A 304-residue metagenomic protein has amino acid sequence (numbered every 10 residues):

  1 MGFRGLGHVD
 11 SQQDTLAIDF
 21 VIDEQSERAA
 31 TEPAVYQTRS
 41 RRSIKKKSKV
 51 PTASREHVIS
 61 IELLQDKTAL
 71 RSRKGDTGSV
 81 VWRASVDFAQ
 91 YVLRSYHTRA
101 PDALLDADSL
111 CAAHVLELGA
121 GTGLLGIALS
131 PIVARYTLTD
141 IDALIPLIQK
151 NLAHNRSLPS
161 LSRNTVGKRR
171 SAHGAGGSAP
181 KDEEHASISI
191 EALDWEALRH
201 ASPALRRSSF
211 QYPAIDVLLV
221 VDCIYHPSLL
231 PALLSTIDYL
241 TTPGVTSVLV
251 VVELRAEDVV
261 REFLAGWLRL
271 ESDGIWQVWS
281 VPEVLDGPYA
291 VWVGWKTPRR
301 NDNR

Functional and structural regions predicted by a protein language model:
M1-R304: S-adenosylmethionine-dependent methyltransferases
